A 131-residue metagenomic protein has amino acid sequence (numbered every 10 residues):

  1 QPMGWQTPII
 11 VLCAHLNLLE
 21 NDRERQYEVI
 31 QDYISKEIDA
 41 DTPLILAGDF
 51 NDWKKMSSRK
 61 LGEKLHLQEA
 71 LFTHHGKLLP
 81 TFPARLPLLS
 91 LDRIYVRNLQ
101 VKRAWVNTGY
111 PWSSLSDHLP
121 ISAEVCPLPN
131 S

Functional and structural regions predicted by a protein language model:
Q1-S131: Active-site regions of metal-assisted phosphoester/phosphodiester hydrolases, unifying DNase/endonuclease modules
